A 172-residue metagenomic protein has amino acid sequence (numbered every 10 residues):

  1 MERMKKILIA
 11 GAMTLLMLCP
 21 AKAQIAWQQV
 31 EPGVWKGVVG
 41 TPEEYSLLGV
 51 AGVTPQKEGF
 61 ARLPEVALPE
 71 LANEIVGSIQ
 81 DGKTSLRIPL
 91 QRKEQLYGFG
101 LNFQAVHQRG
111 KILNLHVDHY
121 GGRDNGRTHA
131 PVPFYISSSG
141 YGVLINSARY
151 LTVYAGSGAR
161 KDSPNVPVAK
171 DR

Functional and structural regions predicted by a protein language model:
M1-I7: Positively charged n-region of N-terminal signal peptides that target proteins for export
A10-M17: Bacterial N-terminal signal peptides
C19-A23: Sec/Tat signal peptide C-region and signal peptidase I cleavage site
Q24-R172: Catalytic and substrate-binding clefts that recognize carbohydrates or anionic sugar/phosphate headgroups
